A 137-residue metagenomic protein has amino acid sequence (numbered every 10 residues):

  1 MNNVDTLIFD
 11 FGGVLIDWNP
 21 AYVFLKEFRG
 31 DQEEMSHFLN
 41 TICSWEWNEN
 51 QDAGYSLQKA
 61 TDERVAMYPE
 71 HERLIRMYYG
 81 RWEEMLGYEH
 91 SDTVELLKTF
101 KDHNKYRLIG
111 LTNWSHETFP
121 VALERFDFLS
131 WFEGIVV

Functional and structural regions predicted by a protein language model:
M1-C43: Active-site neighborhood of HAD-like aspartate-dependent phosphohydrolases
D10-G13, G54, F100, G110 (+1 more regions): Generic structural signal for small/hydrophobic residues in well-ordered secondary structure, especially within
L15, E46-N48, R81-G87: Short histidine/acidic/glycine/proline-rich micro-motifs that form metal- and phosphate-coordinating active-site loops
N48-Y79: A metal-dependent, Asp-based hydrolase signature
R73-I109: Short, acidic loop-to-helix structural element flanking the phosphoryl-transfer center in phosphate-processing enzymes
N113: Cofactor-binding loop segments of dinucleotide-utilizing enzymes, especially the Rossmann-like FAD- and NAD(P)+-binding
H116-V137: Substrate-recognition "cap/lid" segment bordering the active-site pocket of phosphatases
